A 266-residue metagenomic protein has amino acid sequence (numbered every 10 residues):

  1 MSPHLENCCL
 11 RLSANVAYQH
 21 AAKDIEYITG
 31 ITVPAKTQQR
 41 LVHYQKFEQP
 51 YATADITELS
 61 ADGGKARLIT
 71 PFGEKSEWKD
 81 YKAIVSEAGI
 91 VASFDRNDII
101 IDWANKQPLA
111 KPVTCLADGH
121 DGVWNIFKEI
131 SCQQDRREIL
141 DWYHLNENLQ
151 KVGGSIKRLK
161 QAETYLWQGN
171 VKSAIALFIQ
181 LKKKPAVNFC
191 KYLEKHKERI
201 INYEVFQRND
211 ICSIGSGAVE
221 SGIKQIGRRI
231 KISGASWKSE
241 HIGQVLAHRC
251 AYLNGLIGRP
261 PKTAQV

Functional and structural regions predicted by a protein language model:
M1-V266: Catalytic center-proximal scaffold of phosphoryl-transfer enzymes
